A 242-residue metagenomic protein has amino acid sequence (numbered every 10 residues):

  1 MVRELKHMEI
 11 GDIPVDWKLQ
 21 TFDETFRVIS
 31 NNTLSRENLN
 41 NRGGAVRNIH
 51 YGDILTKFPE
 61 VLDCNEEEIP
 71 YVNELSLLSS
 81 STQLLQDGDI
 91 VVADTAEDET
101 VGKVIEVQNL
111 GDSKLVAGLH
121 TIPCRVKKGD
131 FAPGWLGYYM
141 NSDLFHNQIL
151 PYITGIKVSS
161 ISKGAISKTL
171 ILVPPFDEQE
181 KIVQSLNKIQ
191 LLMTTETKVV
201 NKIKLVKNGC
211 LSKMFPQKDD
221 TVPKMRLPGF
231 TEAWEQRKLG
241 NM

Functional and structural regions predicted by a protein language model:
M1-P14, T195-E235: Short amphipathic coiled-coil heptad-repeat segments
V2-K6, V15, R36, G43 (+4 more regions): A short glycine-rich beta-alpha junction/loop motif
R3-T33, K168, R226-M242: Non-catalytic DNA-recognition/assembly elements of restriction-modification systems
K6-H7, D23-N41, D53-I90, G240-M242: Sequence-specific dsDNA recognition surfaces
E9-D12, N73-L77, I122-K128, K168-V173 (+1 more regions): Short, well-ordered beta-strand elements within core beta-sheets of diverse protein domains
H50-G52, V61, E67-N141: A short beta-sheet element
A96, S185-N187: Short, surface-exposed secondary-structure boundary micro-motifs
V183-Q184, L191, K198: Acidic/polar-enriched heptad-repeat coiled-coil alpha-helices, especially the parallel dimerization/signal-relay stalks
